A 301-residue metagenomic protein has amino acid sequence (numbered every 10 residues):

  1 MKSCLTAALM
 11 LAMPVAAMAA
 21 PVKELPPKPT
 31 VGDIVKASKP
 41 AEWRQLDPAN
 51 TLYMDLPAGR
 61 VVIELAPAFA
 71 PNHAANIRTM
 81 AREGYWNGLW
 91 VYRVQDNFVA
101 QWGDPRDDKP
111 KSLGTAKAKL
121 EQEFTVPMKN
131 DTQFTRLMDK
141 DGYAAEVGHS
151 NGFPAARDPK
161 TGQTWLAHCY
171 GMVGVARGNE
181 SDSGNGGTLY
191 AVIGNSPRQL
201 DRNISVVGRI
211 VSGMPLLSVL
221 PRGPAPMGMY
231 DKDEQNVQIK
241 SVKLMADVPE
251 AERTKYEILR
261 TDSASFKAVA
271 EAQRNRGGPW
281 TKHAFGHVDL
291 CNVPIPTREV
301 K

Functional and structural regions predicted by a protein language model:
S3-M18: Gram-negative bacterial Sec-dependent N-terminal signal peptides
A19-K301: Cyclophilin-like peptidyl-prolyl cis-trans isomerases
